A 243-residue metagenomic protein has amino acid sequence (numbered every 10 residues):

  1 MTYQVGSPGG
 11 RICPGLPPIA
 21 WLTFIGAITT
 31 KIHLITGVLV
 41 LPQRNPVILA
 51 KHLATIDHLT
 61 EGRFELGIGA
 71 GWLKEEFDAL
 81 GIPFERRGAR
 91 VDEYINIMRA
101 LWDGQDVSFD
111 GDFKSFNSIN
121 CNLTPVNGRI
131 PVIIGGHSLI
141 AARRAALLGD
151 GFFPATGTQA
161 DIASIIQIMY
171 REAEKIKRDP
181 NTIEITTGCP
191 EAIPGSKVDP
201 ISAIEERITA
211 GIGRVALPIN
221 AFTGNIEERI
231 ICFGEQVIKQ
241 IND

Functional and structural regions predicted by a protein language model:
M1-D243: Active-site-adjacent structural elements that line small-molecule/cofactor binding pockets in enzymes
